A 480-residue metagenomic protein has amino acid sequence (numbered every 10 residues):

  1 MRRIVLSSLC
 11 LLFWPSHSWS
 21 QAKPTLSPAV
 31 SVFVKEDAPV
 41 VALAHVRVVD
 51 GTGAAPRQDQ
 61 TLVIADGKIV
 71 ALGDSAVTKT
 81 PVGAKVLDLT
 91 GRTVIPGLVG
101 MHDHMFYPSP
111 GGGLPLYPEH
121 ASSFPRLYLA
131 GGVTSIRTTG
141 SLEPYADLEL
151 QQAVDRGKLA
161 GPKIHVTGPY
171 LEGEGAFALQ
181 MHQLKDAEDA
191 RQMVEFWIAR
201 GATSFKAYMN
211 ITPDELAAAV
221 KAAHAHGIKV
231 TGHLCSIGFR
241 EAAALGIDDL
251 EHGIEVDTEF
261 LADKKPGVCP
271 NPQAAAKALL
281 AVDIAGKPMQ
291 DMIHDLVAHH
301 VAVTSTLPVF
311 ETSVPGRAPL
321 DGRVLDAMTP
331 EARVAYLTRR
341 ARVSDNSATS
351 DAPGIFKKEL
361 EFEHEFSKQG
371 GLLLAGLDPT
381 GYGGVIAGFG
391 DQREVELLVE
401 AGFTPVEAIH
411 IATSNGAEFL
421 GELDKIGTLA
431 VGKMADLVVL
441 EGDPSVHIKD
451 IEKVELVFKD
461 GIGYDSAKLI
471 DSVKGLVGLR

Functional and structural regions predicted by a protein language model:
S7-S16: Bacterial N-terminal signal peptides
S18-A22: Boundary at the C-terminal end of the N-terminal hydrophobic targeting segment
T25-P28, F33-K35, V48, G53-I95: Histidine-rich, glycine-flanked metal-binding segment
V46-V48, T349-A352, F356-K357, L377 (+1 more regions): C-terminal helical cap
T93-K158, E174-F177, H182, E188 (+3 more regions): Metal-associated gating/positioning segment near the N- to mid-region
F124-P144, P162-P169, I198-I211, K229-T231 (+2 more regions): Divalent metal-dependent hydrolysis catalytic cores, especially in the metallo-beta-lactamase
M193-K206, I211, V256-A401, L476 (+1 more regions): Active-site neighborhoods of metal-dependent hydrolases
V431-V477: C-terminal cap of metal-dependent C-N hydrolases
